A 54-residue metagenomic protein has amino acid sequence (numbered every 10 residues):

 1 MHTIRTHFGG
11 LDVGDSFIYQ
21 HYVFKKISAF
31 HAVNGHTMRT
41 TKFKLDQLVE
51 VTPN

Functional and structural regions predicted by a protein language model:
M1, T40-N54: Intrinsically disordered, low-complexity, charged/polar segments
M1-D12: Mixed-charge, Lys/Arg-rich low-complexity intrinsically disordered regions
T6, Q20, V51-P53: Intrinsic disorder/low-complexity segments, especially N-terminal tails and targeting/processing regions
D12, S28-H31, V51: Intrinsic disorder/low-complexity signature
I18-L45: Basic/aromatic-rich interaction segments and small domains that mediate binding to polyanionic partners
